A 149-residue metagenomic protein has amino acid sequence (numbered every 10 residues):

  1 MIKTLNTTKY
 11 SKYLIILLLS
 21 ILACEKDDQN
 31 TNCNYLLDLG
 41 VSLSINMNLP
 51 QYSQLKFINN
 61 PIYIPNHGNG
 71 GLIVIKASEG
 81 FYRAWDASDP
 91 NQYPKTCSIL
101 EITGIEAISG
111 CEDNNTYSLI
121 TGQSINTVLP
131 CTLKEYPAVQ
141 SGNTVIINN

Functional and structural regions predicted by a protein language model:
M1-C24: Sec-dependent bacterial lipoprotein signal peptides
L14, S42-I45, E112: Short, flexible active-site loop motifs that bind/organize anionic cofactors or intermediates
I16-L19, Q123, G142: A generic structural signal for solvent-exposed, polar alpha-helical segments
C24, D89, S109-C111: Short cysteine clusters
D27-G104, S118-L119, L133-N149: N-terminal pre-ligand scaffold of iron-sulfur
T103-D113, S124-Y136: Short cysteine/histidine-rich metal-coordination sites, predominantly Zn2+-binding motifs
